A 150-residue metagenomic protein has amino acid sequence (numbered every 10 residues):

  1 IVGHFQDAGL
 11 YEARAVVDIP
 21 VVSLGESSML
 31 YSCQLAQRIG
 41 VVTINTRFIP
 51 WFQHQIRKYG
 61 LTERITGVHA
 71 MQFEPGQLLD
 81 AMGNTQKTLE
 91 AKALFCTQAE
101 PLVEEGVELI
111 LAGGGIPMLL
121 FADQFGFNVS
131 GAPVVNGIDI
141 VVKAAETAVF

Functional and structural regions predicted by a protein language model:
I1-L24, E104, E108-F121: N-terminal glycine-rich phosphate/adenylate-binding segment common to multiple enzyme folds
D7-A8, R47, I140: Short alpha-helical
L10-Y11, L30, P50, L119 (+1 more regions): Alpha-helical elements of the RecA-like P-loop NTPase motor core of helicases
R14-A36, F125-A145: Short, acidic/small-residue loops that bind anionic groups at enzyme active sites
P20, G40-V41, T66-G67, E108-L109 (+1 more regions): Structural motif
C33-M71, E90, A148-F150: Short, glycine-/small-residue-rich phosphate/pyrophosphate-handling segment
R57-G114: Active-site rim beta-loop-alpha module in soluble metabolic enzymes
T97-F150: C-terminal alpha-helical cap/extension of soluble enzyme domains
